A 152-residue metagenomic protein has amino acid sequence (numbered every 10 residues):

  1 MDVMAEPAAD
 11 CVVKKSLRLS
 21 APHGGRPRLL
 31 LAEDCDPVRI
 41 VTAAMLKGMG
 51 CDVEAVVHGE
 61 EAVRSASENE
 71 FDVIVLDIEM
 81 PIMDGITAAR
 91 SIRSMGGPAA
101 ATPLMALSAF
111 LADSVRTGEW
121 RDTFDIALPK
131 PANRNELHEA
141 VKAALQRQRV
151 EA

Functional and structural regions predicted by a protein language model:
M1-L19, K142: C-terminal catalytic ATP-binding subdomain
E33: Conserved acidic carboxylate
I40-G48: Charged docking surfaces used in two-component/phosphorelay signaling
A55-R64, G85: Helix N-cap/capping motif at the beta->alpha junctions
E70-V75: Active-site beta3 strand of CheY-like receiver
M80-M83, I92: Receiver (REC) domain active-site loop signature in two-component systems and cognate sites in sensor histidine kinases
T87, F110-K130, N135, E139: Alpha4 helix (beta4-alpha4-beta5 surface) of REC/receiver domains from two-component response regulators
M105-L107: Hydrophobic/aromatic residues positioned on beta-strands within the core alpha/beta folds
